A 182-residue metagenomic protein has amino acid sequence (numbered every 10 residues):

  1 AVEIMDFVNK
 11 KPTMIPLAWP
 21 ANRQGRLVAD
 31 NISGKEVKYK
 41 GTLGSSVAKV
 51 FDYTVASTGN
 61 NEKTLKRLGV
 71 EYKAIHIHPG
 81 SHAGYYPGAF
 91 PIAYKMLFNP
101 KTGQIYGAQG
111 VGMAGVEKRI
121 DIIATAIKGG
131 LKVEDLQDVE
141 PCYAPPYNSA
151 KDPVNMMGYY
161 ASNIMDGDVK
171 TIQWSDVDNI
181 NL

Functional and structural regions predicted by a protein language model:
V2-A114, P145-I180: Mid-to-C-terminal Rossmann-like scaffold of FAD/NAD(P)H-dependent oxidoreductases
A114-V133: A short, polar/charged loop-to-alpha-helix boundary motif
V133-Y143: Short, well-structured alpha-helical segments that form the helix of a local strand-helix-strand
